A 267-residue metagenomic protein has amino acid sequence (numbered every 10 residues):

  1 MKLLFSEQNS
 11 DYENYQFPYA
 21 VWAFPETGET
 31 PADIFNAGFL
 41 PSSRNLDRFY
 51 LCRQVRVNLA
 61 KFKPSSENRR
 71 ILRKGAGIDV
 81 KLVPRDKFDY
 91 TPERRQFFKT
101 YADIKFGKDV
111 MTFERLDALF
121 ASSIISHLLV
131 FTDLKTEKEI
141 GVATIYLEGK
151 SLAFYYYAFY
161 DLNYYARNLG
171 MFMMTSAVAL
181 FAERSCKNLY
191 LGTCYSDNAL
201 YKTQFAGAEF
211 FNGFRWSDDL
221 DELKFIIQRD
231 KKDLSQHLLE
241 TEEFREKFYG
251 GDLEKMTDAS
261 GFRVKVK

Functional and structural regions predicted by a protein language model:
M1, M111, M171-M174, M256: Detector for methionine-enriched segments
M1-D79, L191-K267: Terminal substrate-recognition subdomain of acyl/acetyltransferases
Q16-N36, I125-H127, F131, E139-E209 (+2 more regions): Acyl-donor binding region in acyl/amide transferases
N36-F49, V57, P64-A166, S196 (+1 more regions): A conserved beta-strand-loop-helix scaffold within acyl/acetyltransferase catalytic domains
